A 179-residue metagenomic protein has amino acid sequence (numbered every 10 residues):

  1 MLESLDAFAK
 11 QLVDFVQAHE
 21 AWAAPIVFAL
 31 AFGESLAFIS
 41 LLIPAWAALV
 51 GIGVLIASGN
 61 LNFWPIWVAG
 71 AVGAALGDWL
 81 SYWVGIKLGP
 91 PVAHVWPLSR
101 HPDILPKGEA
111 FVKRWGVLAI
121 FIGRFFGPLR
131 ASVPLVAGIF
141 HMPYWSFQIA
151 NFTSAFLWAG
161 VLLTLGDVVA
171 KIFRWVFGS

Functional and structural regions predicted by a protein language model:
M1-A29, V54-L135, I139-Q148, T164-S179: Membrane-interfacial helix-loop-helix
F28-A47, I122-G123: Transmembrane alpha-helix interface/packing and boundary motifs in multi-pass membrane proteins, characterized by
F32-A37, W158, T164-L165, V169: Hydrophobic membrane-targeting signal helices
L41, I149-A150: Hydrophobic alpha-helical membrane segments of integral membrane proteins
A47-L55: Hydrophobic alpha-helical segments within and immediately flanking transmembrane helices of multi-pass membrane proteins
L76, T153-V161: Membrane-embedded alpha-helical segments of transport systems, primarily multispan ion/solute transporters
